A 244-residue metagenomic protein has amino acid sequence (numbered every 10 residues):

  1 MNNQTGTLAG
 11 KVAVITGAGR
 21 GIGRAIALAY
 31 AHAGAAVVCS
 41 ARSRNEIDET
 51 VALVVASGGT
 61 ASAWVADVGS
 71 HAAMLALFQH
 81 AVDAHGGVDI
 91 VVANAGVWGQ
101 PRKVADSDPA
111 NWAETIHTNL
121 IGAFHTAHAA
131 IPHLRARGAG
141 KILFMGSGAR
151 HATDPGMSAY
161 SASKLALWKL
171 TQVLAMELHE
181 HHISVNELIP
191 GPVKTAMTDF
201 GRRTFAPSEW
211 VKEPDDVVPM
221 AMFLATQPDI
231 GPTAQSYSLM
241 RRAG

Functional and structural regions predicted by a protein language model:
V12, G19-G21: Conserved glycine-rich cofactor-binding loop
A33-E49: Conserved glycine-rich Rossmann-like NAD(P)H-binding loop of the short-chain dehydrogenase/reductase
V65-L77, P109: The beta1-alpha1 cofactor-binding region of Rossmann-like NAD(H)/NADP(H)-dependent oxidoreductases
R102-V104, D108-A113: Substrate-binding pocket helix/loop in short-chain dehydrogenase/reductase
A127, S163: Active-site helix of classical SDR
S147: Residue(s) in the substrate-gating loop at a strand-loop-helix junction that position the organic substrate next
E180, E187, A206-G244: C-terminal helical subdomain
